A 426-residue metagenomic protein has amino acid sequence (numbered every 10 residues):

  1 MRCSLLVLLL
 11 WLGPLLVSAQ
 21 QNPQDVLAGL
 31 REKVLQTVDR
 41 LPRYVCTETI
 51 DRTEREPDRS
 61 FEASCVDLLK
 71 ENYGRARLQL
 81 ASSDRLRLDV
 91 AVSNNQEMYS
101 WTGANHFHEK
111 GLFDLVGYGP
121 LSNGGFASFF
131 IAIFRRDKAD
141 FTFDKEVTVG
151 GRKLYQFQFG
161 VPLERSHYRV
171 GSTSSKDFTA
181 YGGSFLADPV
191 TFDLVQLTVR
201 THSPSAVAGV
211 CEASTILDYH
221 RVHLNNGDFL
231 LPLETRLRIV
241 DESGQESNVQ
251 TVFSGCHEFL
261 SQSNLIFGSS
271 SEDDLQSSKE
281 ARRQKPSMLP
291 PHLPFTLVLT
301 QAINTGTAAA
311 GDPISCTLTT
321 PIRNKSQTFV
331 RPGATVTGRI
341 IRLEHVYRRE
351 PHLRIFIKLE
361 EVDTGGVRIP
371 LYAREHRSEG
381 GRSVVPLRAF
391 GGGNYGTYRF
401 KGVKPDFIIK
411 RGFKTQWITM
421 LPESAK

Functional and structural regions predicted by a protein language model:
S4-P14: Bacterial N-terminal signal peptides
L15-A19: Sec/Tat signal peptide C-region and signal peptidase I cleavage site
Q20-Y181, P189-V195, R200-P291: Structured extracytoplasmic
E146, L186-A187, E361-V362: Hydrophobic beta-strand positions
S175-S184, R354-I357, K404: Glycine-rich, flexible loop segments associated with nucleotide phosphate handling
G182-D188, R323-N324: Active-site and channel-lining beta-strand-loop segments that bind or position nucleotide-derived/phosphorylated
V195-L197, T201, H220, Q284-K426: Contiguous beta-sheet cores, especially beta-hairpins with glycine/small-residue-rich turns and Gly-(small hydrophobic)
